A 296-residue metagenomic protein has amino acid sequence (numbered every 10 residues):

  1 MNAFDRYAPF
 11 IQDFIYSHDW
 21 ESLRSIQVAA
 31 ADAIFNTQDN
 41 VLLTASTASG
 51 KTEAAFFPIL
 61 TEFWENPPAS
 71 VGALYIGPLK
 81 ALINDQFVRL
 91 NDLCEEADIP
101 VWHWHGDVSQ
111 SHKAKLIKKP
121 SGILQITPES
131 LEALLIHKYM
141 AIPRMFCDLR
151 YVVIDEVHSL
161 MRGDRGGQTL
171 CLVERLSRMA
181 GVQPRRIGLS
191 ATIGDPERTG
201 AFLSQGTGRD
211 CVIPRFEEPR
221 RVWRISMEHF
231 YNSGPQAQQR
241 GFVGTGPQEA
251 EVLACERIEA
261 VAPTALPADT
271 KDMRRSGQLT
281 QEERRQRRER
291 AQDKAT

Functional and structural regions predicted by a protein language model:
M1-T44: Conserved pre-motif I regulatory segment
D32-T37, E53-P68, R89, E174-S177: Walker A/P-loop NTP-binding motif
T52-E53, G72-D92, A191-P196: Conserved Walker A/P-loop ATP-binding site and its immediately adjacent core in helicase/helicase-like ATPase domains
T61-Q86, M179-Q183: Conserved SF1/SF2 helicase motif Ia
L82-H105, F202-G208: Conserved helix-turn-beta segment of the N-terminal RecA-like "Helicase ATP-binding" lobe in SF1/SF2 helicases
G106-R150: Conserved helix/coil segment N-terminal to the catalytic DExD/H
Y139-M145, M161-P184: Short, conserved "post-DEAD/DEAH" coupling segment immediately C-terminal to helicase motif II within the SF2/RecA-like
R185-T296: Conserved interdomain linker/interface between the two RecA-like ATPase lobes of SF2 helicase motors
